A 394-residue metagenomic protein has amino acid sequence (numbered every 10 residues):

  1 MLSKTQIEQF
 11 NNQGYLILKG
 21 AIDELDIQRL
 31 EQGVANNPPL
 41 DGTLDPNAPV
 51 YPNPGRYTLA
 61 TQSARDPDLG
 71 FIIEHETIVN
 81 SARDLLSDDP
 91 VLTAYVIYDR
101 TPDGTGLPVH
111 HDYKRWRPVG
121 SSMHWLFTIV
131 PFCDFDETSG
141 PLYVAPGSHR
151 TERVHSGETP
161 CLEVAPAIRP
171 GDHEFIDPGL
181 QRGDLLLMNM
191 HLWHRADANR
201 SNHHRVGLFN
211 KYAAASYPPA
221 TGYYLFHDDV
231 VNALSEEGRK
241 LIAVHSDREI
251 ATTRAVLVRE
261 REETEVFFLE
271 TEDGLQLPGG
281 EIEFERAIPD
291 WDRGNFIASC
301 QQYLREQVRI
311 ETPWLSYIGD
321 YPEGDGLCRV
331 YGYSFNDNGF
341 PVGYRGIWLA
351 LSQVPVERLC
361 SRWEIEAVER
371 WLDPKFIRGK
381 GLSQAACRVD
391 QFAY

Functional and structural regions predicted by a protein language model:
M1-Q13, K19-P118: Non-heme Fe(II)-dependent double-stranded beta-helix
L40, L44-D45, L192-R248: Non-heme Fe(II)/2-oxoglutarate
V119-E137, G179, K211-A214: Short, conserved beta-strand element in jelly-roll/cupin
L126-T128, D247-F267, E283, I288-P289: Conserved N-terminal beta-strand and adjoining loop/helix that marks the start of the Nudix/MutT-like hydrolase domain
F135-D197, Y217, D229: Double-stranded beta-helix
A213, I250-A251, T312-P313, G319-Q353 (+1 more regions): Active-site-adjacent beta-strand/loop module that shapes the phosphate/pyrophosphate-binding cleft
E262-I310, Y394: Conserved Nudix-box catalytic region and its N-terminal flanking loop in Nudix hydrolases and closely related
T271-L275, G280, F340-Y394: Nudix hydrolase/Nudix homology domain
